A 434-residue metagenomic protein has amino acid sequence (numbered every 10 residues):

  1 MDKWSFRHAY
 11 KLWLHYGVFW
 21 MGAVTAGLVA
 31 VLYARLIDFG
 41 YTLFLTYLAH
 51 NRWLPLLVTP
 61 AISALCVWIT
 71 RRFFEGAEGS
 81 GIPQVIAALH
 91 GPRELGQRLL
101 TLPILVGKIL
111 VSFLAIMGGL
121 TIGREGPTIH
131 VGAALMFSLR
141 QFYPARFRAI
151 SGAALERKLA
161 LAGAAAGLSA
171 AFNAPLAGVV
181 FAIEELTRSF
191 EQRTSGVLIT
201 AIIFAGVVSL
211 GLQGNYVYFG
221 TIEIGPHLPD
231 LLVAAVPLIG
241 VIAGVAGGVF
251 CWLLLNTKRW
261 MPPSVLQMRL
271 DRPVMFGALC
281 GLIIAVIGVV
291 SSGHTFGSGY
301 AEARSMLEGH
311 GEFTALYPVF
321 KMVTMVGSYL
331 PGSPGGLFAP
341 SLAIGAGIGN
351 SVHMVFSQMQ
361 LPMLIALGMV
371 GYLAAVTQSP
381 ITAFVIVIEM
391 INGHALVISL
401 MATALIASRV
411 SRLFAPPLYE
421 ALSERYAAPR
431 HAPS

Functional and structural regions predicted by a protein language model:
M1-S434: Alpha-helical transmembrane segments and immediately membrane-proximal extracytoplasmic
